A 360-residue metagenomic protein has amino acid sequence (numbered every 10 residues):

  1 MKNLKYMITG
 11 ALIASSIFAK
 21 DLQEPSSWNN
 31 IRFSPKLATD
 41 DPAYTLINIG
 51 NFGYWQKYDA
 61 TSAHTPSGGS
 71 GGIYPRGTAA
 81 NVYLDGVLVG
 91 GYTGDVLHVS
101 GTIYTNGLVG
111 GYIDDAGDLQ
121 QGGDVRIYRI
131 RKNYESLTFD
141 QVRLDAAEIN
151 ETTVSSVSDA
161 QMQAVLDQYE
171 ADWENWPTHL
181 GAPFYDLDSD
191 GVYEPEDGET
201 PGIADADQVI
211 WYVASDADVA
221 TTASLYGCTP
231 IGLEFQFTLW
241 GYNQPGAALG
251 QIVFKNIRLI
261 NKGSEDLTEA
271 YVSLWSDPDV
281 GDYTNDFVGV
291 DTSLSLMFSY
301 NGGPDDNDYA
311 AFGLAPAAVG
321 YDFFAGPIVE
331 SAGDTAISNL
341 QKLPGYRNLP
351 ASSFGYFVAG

Functional and structural regions predicted by a protein language model:
M1-Q23: Bacterial Sec-dependent N-terminal signal peptides
K20-G360: A long-range scaffold signal marking pre-active-site subdomains of enzyme folds
